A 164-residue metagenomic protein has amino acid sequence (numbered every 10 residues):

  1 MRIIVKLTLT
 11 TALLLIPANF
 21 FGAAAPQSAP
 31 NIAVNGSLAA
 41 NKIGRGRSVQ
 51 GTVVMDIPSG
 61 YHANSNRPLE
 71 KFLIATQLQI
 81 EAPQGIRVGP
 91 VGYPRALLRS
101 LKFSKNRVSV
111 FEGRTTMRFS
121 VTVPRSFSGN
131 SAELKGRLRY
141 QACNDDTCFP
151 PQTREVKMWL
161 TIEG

Functional and structural regions predicted by a protein language model:
M1-K6: Positively charged n-region of N-terminal signal peptides that target proteins for export
L7-N19: Bacterial N-terminal signal peptides
F20-G164: Extracellular/lumen-exposed scaffold segments
